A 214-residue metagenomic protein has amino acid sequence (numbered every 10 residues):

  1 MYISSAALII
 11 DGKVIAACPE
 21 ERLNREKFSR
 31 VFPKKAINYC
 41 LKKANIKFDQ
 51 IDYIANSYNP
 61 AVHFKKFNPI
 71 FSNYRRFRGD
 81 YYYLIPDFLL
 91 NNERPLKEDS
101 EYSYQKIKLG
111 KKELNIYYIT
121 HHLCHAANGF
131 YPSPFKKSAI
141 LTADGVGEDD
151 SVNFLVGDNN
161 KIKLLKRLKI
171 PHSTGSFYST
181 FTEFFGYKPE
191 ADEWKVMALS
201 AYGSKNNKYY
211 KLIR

Functional and structural regions predicted by a protein language model:
M1-R214: Short acidic/glycine-rich loops and adjacent helix/strand connectors that line catalytic pockets where negatively
